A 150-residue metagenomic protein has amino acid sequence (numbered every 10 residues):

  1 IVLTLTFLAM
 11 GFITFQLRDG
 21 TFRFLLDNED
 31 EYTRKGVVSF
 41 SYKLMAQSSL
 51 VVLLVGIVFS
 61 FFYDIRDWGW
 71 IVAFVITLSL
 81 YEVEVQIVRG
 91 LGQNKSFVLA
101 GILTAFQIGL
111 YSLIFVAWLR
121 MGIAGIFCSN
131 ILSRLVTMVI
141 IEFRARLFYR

Functional and structural regions predicted by a protein language model:
V2, T6-S60: Membrane-water interface segments that mark the loop-to-transmembrane alpha-helix transition
T4, L8, Y42, A46 (+6 more regions): Residue-level signature of the transmembrane alpha-helical core of multi-pass small-molecule transporters
L8-G11, S49, L53, S79-V83 (+2 more regions): Hydrophobic transmembrane alpha-helices of multi-pass small-molecule transporters
D19-R23, S60-I65, I87-N94, V116-M121 (+2 more regions): Transmembrane helix-loop junctions in multipass membrane proteins, especially transporters and channels
F24-D27, T77-I102: Membrane-interface junctions at transmembrane-helix termini in multi-pass inner-membrane proteins
F59-V75: Interfacial segments at transmembrane-helix termini and the short loops linking adjacent helices
G69-V72, A100-F148: Hydrophobic alpha-helical transmembrane segments
